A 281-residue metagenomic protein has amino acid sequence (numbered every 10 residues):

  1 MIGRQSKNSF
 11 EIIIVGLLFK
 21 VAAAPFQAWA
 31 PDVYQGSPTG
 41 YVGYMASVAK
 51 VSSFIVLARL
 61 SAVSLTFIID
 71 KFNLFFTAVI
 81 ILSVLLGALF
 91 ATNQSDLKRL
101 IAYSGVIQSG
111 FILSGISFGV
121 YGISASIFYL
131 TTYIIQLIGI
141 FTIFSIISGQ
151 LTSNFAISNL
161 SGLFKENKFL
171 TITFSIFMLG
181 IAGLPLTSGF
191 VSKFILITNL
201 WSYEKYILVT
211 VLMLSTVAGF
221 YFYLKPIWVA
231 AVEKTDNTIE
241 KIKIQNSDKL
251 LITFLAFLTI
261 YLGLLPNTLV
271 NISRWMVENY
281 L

Functional and structural regions predicted by a protein language model:
M1-L281: Alpha-helical transmembrane segments of multi-pass membrane proteins predominantly involved in bioenergetics
